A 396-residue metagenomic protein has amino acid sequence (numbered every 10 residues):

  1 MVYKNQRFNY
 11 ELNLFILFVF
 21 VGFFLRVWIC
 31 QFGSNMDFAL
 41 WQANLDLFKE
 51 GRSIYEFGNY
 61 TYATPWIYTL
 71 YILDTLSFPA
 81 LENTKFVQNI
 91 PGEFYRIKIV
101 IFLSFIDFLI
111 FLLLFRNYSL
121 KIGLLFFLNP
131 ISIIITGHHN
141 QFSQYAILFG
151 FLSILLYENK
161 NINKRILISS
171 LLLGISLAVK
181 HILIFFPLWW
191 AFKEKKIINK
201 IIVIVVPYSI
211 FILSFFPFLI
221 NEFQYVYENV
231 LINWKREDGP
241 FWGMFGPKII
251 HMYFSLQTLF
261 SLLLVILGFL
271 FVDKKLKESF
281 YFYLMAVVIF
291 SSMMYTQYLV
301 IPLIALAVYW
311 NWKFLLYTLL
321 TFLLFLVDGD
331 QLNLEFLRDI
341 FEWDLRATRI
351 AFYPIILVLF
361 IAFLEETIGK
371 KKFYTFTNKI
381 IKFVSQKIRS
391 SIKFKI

Functional and structural regions predicted by a protein language model:
V2-K235, Y253-I396: Multi-pass membrane glycosyltransferase architecture that uses lipid-linked
R236-W242: Cysteine-nucleophile protease catalytic domains, especially the papain-like/related folds used in DUB/UBL proteases
W242-I249: A cyclin-like helical interaction fold
